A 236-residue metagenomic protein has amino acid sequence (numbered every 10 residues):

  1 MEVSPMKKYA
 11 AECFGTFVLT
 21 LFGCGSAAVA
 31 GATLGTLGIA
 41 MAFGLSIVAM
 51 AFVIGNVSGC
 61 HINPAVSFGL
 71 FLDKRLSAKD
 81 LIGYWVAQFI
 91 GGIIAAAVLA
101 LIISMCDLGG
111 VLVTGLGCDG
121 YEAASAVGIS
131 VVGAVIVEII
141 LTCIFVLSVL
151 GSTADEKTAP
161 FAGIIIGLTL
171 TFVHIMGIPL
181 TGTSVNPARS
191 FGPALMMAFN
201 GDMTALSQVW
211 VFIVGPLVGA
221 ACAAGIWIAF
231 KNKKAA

Functional and structural regions predicted by a protein language model:
M1-A236: Membrane-interface helix-loop junctions and terminal tails of multi-pass membrane proteins
